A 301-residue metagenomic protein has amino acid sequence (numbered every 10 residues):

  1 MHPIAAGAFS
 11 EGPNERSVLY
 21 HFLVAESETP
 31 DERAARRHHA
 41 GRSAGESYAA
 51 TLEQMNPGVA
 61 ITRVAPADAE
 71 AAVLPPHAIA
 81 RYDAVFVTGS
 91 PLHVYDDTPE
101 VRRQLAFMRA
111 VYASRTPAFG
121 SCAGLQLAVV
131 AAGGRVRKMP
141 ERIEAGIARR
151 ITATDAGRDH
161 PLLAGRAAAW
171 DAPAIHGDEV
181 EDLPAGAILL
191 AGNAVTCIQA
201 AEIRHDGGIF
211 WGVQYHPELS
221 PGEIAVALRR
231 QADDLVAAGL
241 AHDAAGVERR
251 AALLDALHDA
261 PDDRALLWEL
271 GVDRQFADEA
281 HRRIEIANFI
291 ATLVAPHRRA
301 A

Functional and structural regions predicted by a protein language model:
M1-E100, L105, A110, S114 (+1 more regions): N-terminal beta1-alpha1 cap of cysteine-dependent amidohydrolase-like domains
E15, H77, G120, E181-D182 (+1 more regions): Structural motif
L23-A25, T62-V64, F86, F119 (+4 more regions): Hydrophobic/aromatic beta-strand patches that form the interior of the parallel beta-sheet core in alpha/beta enzyme
D31-E32, H93-Y95, L127-V130, Q199 (+1 more regions): Short catalytic/ligand-binding loop motif for oxyanion handling, primarily in non-cytosolic enzymes, centered on
R37-H39, P99-R102, A132-V136, A187-I188 (+1 more regions): Short, glycine/charged-enriched secondary-structure capping and boundary segments
Y82, S90-D155: Cysteine-nucleophile active-site neighborhood
G134-A227: Pocket-forming structural segment of enzyme catalytic cores
L219-L253: A hydrophobic, small-residue-rich beta->alpha segment in the mid-to-C-terminal subdomain of diverse proteins
